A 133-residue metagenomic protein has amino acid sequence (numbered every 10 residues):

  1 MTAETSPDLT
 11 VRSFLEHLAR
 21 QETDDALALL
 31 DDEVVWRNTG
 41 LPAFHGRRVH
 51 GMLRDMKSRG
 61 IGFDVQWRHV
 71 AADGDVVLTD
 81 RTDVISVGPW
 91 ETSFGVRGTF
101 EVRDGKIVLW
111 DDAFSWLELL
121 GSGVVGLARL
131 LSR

Functional and structural regions predicted by a protein language model:
M1-D24, A28, L130-L131: Short, low-complexity N-terminal intrinsically disordered segments enriched in polar/charged residues
S6, R48, T92: Soluble or luminal CAZymes and related metallo-dependent hydrolases
H17, W36-R37, I85: Alpha-helix C-capping/helix-to-loop hinge sites
T23-L27, D32-D75: A solvent-exposed, acidic/Ser-Thr-rich amphipathic alpha-helical stretch
K57-R133: A beta-strand edge to alpha-helix "cap/lid" segment located at domain peripheries
